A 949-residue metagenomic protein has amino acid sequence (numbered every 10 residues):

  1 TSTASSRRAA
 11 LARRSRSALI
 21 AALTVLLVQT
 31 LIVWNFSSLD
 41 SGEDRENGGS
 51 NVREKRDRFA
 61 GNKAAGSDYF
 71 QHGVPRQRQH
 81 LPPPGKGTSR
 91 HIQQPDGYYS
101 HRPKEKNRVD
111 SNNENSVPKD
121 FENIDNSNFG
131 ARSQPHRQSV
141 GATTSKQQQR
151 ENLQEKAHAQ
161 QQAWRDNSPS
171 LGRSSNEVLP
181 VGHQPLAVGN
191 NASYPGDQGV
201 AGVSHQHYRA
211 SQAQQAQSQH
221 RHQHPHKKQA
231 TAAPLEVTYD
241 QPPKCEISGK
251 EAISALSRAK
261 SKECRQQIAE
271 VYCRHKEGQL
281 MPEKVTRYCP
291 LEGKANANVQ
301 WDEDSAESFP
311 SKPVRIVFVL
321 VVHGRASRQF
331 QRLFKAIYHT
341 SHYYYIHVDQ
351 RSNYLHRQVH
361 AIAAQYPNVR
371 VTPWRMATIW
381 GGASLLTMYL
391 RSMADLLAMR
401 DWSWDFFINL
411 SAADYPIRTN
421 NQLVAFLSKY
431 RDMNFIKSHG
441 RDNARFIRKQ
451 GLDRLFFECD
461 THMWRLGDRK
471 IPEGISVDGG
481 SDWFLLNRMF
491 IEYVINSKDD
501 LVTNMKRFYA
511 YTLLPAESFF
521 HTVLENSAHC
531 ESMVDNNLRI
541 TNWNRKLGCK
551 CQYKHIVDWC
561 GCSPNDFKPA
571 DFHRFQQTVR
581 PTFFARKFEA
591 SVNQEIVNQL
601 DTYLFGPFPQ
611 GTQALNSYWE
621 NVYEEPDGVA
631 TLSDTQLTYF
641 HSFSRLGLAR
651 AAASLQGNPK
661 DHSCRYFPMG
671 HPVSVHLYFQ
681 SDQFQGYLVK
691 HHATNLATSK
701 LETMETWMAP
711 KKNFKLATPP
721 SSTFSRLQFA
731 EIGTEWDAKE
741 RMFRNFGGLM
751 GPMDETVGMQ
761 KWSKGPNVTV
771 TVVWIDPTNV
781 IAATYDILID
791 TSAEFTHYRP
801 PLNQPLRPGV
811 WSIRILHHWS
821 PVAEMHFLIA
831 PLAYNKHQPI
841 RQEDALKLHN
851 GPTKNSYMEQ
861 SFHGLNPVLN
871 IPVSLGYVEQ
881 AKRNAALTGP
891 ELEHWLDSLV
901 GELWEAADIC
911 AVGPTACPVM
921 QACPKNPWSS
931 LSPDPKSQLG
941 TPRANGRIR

Functional and structural regions predicted by a protein language model:
S2-R58: N-terminal signal-anchor transmembrane helix specifying type II single-pass membrane topology of secretory-pathway
P234-V321: N-proximal low-complexity "stem/linker" segments adjacent to membrane-targeting elements
S341-P373: Acidic donor-binding segment of Leloir-type glycosyltransferases
A363-D405: Active-site-proximal specificity loops/subdomain of glycosyltransferases
S392-A444, W819-V822: GT-A fold catalytic core of metal-dependent nucleotide-sugar glycosyltransferases, centered on the diacidic
R431, H439, N443-I447, D453-H573: Catalytic core and acceptor-binding pocket of nucleotide-sugar-dependent glycosyltransferases
F508-W707: C-terminal catalytic/acceptor-binding lobe
A709-H817, P821-R949: Contiguous segments within soluble domain cores/interaction surfaces
